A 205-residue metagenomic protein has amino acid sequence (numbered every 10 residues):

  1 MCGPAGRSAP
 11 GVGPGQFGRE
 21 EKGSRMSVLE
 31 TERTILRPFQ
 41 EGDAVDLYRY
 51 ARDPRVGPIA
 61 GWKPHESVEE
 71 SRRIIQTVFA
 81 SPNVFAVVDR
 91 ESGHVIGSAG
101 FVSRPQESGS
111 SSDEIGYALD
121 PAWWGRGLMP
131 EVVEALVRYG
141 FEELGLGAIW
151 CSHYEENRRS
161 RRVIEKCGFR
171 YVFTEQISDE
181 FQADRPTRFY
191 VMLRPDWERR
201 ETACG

Functional and structural regions predicted by a protein language model:
C2-G3, R7, G11-I59, V84 (+1 more regions): Acyl-donor (CoA/ACP) binding surface of acyl/acetyltransferases
R55-Q76: Conserved GNAT-fold acetyl-CoA-binding loop/helix
I75-A86: A short helix-loop-beta-strand connector motif used in the catalytic cores of GNAT acetyltransferases and, in some
